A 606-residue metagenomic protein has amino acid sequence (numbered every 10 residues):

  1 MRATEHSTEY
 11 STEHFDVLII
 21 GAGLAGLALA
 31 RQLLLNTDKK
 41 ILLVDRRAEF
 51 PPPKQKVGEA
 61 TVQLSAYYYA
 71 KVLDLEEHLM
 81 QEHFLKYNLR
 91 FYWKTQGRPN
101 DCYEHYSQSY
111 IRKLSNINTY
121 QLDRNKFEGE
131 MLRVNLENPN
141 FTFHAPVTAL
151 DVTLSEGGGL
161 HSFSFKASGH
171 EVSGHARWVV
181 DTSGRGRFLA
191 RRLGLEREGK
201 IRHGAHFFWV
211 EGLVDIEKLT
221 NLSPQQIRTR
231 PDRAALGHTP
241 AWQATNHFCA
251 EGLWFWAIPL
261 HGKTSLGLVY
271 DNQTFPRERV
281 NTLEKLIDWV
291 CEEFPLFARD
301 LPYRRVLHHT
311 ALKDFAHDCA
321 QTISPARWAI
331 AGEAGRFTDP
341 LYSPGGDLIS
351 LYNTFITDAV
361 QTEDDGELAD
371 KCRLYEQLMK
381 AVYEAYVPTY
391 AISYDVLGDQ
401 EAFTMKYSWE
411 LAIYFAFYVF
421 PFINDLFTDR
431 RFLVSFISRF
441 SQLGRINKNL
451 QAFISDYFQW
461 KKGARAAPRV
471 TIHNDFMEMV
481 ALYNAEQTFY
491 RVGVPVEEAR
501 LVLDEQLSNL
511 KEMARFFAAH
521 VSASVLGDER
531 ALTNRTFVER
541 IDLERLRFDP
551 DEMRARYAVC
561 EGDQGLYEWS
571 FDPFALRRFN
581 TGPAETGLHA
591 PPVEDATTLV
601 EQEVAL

Functional and structural regions predicted by a protein language model:
Y10-A25, L42: Beta1/beta-strand and adjacent pyrophosphate-binding region of the FAD-binding site in flavoprotein oxidoreductases
A25, E49, G186: Conserved Rossmann-like nucleotide-cofactor binding loop
L34-V57: Glycine-rich FAD pyrophosphate-binding loop
P51-N100: N-terminal FAD cofactor-binding segment of flavoenzymes
I111-R133, F188, F275-N281: Short beta-strand to alpha-helix junction loop
V134-P295, N353: Predominantly flavin-linked oxidoreductase catalytic cores and closely associated redox partners
E251-L253, H261, Q273-Y394: FAD/FMN-dependent oxidoreductases across multiple families
A359-E601: C-terminal helical "tail/cap" subdomain of flavin- and related membrane-associated enzymes
